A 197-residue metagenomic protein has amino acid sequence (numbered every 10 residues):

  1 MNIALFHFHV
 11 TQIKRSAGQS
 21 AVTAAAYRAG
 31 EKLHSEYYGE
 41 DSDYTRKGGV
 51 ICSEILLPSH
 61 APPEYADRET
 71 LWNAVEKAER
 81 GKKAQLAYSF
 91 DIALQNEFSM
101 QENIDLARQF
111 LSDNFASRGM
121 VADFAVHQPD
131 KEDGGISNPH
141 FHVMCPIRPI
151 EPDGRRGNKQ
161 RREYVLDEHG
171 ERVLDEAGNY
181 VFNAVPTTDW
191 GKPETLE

Functional and structural regions predicted by a protein language model:
M1-E197: N-terminal nicking endonuclease/strand-transfer module with a His-rich metal-binding environment and a catalytic Tyr
